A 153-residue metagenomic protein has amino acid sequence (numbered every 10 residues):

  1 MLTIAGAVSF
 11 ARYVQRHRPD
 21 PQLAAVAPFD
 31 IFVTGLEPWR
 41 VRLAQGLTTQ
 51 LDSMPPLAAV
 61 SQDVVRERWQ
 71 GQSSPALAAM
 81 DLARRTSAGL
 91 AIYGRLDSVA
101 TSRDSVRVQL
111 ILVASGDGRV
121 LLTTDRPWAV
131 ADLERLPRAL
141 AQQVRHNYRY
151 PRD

Functional and structural regions predicted by a protein language model:
M1, A5-P21, R85, T101-S105 (+1 more regions): C-terminal/domain-edge helix-coil "capping" segments
P19-V106, A114-R126: Short beta-strand->alpha-helix linker/helix-N-cap micro-motif that forms a surface specificity/interaction loop
L110: Hydrophobic/aromatic beta-strand elements that line small-molecule binding cavities or substrate pockets in beta-rich
